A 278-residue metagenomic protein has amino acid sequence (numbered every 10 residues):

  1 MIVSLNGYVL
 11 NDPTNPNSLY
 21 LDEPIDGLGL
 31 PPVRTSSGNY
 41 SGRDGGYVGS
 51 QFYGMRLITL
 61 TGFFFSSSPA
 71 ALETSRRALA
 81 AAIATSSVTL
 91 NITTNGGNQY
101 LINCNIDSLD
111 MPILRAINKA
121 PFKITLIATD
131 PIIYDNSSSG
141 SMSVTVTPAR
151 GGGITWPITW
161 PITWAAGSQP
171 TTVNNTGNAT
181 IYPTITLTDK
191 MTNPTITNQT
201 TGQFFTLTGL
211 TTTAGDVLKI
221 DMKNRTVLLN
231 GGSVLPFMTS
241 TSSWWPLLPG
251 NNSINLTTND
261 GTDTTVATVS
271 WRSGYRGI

Functional and structural regions predicted by a protein language model:
M1-M55, N103-M111: Solvent-exposed edge beta-strands and adjacent loop segments that serve as assembly or binding interfaces
S4, F63-L109: Short, acidic/charged, Gly/Pro-enriched secondary-structure junctions
G45-A70, N118-I132, N252: Oligomerization/assembly interface segments of phage tail-like spikes and tubes
F52-R56, A82-A84, A116-A120, G177-A179 (+2 more regions): Solvent-exposed loop and beta-edge segments used for protein-protein assembly and interaction
F64-S66, S108-D110, A128-I132, D189 (+2 more regions): Beta-strand elements of well-folded, non-transmembrane domains
T74-V88, N136-G151: Charged, amphipathic alpha-helical segments and their flanking helix caps
T89-N136: Short beta-strand and beta-hairpin "edge-sheet" elements
S139-I278: Intrinsically disordered, low-complexity segments enriched in serine, threonine, and glycine
